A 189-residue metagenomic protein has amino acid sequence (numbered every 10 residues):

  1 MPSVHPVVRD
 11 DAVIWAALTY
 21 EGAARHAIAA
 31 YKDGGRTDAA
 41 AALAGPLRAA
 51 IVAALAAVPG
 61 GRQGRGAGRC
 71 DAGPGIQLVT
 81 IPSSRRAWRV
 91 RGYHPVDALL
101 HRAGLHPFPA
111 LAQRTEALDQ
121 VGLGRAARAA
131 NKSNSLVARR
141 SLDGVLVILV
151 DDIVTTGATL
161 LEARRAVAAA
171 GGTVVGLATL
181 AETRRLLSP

Functional and structural regions predicted by a protein language model:
M1-P189: Glycine-rich phosphate/pyrophosphate-handling loop used in enzymes and phosphotransfer proteins
